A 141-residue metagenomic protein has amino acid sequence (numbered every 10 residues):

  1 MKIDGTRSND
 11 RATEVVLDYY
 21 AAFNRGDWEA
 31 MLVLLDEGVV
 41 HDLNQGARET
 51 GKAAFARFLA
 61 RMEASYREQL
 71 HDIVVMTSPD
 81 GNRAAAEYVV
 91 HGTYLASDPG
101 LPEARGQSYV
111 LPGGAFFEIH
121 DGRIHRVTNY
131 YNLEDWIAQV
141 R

Functional and structural regions predicted by a protein language model:
M1-R141: C-terminal and inter-domain tail/linker signature
